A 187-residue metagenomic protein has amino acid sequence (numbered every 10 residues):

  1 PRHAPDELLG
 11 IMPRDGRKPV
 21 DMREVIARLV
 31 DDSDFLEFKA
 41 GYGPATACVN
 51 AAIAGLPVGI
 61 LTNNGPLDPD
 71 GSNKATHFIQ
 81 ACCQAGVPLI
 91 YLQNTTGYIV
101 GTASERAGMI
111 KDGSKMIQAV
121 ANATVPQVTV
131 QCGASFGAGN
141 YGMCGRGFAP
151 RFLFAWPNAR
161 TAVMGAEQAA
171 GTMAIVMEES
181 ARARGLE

Functional and structural regions predicted by a protein language model:
P1-E187: Ligand-binding clefts of soluble mixed alpha/beta catalytic domains
